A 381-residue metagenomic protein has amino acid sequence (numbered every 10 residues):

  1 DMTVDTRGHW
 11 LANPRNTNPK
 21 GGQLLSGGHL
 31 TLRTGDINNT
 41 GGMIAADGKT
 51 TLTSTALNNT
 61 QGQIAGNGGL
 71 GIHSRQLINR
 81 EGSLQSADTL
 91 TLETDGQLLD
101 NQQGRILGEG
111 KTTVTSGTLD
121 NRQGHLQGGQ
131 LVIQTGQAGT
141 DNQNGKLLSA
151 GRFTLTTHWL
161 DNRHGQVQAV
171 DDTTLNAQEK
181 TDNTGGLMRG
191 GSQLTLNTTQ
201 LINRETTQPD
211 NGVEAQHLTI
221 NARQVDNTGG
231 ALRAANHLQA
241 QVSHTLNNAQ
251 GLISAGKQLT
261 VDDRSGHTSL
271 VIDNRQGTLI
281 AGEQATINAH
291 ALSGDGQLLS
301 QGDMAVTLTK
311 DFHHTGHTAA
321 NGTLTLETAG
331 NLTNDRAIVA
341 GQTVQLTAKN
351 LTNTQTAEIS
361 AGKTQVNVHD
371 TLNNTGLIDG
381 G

Functional and structural regions predicted by a protein language model:
D1-G381: A composition-driven surface/loop motif
